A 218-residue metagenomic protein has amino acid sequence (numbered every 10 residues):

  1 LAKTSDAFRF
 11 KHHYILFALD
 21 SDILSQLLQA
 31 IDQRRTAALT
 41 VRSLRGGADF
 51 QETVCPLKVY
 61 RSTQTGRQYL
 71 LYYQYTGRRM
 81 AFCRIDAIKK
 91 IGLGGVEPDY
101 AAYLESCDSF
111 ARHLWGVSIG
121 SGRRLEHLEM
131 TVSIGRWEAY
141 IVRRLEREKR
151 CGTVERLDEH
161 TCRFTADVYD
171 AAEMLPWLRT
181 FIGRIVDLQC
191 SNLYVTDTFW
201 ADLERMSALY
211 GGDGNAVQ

Functional and structural regions predicted by a protein language model:
L1-R42: Bulky hydrophobic/aromatic content
F10-H13, F50, L93: Helix-loop junctions and short alpha-helical segments
V41-G47, Q74-G77, I134: Short acidic, glycine-rich loop/turn motifs
E52-L57: Short beta-strand-centered aromatic/proline hotspots
Y60-S62: Short beta-strand micro-motifs enriched in acidic
G66-L71: Short aromatic-glycine-enriched beta-strand elements
T76-R112: Flexible linker/loop signature enriched in Pro/Ser/Thr and Pro/Gly
S109-Q218: Polybasic (Lys/Arg-rich)
